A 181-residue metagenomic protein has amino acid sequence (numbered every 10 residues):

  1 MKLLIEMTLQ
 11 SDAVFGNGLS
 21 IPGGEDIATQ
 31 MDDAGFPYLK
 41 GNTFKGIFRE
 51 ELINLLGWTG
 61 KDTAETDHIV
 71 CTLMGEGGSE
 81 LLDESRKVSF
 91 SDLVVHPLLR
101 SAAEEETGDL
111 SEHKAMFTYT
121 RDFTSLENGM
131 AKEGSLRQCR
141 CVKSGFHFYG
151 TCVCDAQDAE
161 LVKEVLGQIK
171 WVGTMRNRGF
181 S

Functional and structural regions predicted by a protein language model:
M1-D122, A131-S181: RNA-binding basic/glycine-rich loop and surface signature characteristic of RAMP-family CRISPR effectors
S125-L126: Juxtamembrane membrane-water interface segments that cap and precede transmembrane helices
